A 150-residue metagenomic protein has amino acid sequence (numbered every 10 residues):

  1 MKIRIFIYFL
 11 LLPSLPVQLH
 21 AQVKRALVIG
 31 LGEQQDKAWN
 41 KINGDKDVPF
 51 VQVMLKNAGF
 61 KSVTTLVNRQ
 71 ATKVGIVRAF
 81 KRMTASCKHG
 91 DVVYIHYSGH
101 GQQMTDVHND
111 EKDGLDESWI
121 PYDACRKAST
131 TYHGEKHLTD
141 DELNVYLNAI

Functional and structural regions predicted by a protein language model:
I5-S14: Sec-dependent N-terminal signal peptides
L19-V28: Cleaved targeting-peptide boundary
A21, S62, K73-S98, Q103-I150: Caspase-like (clan CD) cysteine peptidase catalytic core
I29-L31, N68: Cofactor-binding loop segments of dinucleotide-utilizing enzymes, especially the Rossmann-like FAD- and NAD(P)+-binding
Q34-P49: Glycine- and acidic-residue-enriched helix-capping/strand-helix junction motifs
V48-Q52, V63: A generic structural signal for short, well-ordered alpha-helical segments in conserved domains
G59-L66: Short beta-strand elements in bilobed, periplasmic/extracellular small-molecule ligand-binding domains
